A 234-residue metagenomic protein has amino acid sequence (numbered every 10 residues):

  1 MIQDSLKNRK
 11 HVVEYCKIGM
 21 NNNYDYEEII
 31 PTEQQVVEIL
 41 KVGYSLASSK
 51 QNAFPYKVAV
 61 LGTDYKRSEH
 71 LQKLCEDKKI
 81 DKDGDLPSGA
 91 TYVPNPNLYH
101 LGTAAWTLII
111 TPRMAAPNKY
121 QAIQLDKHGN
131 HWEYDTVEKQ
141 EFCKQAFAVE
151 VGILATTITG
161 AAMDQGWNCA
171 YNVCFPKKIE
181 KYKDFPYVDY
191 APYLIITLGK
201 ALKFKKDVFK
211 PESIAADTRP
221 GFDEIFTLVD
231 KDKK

Functional and structural regions predicted by a protein language model:
M1-I109, R113, F226-K234: N-terminal amphipathic, basic helical "cap/leader" segment at the start of enzyme domains
G43-Y44, L108, M114-K183: Small-aliphatic-rich amphipathic alpha-helix that forms the alpha element of a beta-alpha
G62, P112, V173, I196-K200: Short, structured patches in soluble enzyme cores that scaffold and shape functional sites
H70-Q72, K119-A122, K206-K210: Short, charged, solvent-exposed linker or helix-capping segments at domain edges/interfaces that act as flexible hinges
K82-P87, D184-K210: A glycine-rich helix N-cap at a beta->alpha junction
A104-W106, Q165, P192-L194: Generic beta-strand structural signal
A115-N118, K203-K205, K234: Short, acidic Gly/Pro/Ser/Thr-rich loop/turn segments
D207-K234: Phosphate/diphosphate-binding glycine-rich loops and adjacent basic-rich segments that engage nucleotide
